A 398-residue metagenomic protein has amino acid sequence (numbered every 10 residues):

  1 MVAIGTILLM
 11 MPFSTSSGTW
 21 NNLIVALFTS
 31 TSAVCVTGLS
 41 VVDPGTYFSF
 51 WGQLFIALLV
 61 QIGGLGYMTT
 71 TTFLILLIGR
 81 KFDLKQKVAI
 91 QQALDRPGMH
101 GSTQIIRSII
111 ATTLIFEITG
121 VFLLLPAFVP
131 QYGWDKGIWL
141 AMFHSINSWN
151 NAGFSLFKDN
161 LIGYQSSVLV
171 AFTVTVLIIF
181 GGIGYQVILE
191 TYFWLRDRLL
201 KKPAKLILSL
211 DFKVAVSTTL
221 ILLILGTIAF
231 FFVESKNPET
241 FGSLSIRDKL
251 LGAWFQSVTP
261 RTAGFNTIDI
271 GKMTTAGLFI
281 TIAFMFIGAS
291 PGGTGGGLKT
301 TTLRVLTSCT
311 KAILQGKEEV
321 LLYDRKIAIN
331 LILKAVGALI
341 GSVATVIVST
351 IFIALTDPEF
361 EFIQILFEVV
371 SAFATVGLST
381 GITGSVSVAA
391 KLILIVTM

Functional and structural regions predicted by a protein language model:
M1-M398: Membrane-proximal intracellular helices of multi-pass ion channels
